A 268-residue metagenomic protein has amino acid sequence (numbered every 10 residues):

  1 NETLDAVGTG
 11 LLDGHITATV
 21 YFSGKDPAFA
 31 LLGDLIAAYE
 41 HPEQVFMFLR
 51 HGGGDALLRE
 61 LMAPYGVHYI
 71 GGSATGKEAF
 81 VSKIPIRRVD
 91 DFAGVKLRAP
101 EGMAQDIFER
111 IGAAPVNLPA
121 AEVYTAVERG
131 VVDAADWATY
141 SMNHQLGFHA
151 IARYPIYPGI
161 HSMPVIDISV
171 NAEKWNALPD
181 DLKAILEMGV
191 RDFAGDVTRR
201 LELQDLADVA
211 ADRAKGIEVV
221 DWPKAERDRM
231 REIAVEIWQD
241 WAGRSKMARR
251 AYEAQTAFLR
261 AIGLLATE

Functional and structural regions predicted by a protein language model:
N1-Q44, G53-E268: N-terminal secretory/targeting leader peptides
L49-R50: Helix-boundary and loop/linker segments of multi-pass membrane transporters
